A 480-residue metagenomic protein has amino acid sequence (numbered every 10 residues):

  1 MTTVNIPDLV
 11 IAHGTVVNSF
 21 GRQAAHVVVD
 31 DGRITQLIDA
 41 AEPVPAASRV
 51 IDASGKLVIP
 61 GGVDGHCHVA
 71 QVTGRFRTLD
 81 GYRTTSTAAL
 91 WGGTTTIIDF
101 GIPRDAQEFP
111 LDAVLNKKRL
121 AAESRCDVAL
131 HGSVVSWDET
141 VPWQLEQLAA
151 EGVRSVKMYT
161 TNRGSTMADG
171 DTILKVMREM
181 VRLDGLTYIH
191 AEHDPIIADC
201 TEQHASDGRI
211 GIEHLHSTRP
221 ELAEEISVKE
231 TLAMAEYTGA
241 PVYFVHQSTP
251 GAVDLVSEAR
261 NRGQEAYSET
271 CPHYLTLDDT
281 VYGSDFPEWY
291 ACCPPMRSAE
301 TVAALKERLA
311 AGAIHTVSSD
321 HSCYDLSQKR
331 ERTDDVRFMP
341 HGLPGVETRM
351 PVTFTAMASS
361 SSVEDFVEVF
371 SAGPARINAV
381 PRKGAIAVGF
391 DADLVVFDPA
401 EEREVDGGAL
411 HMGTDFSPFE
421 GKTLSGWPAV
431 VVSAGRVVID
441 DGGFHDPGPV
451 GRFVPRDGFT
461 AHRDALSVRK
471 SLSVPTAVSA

Functional and structural regions predicted by a protein language model:
M1-P60, A480: Histidine-rich, glycine-flanked metal-binding segment
G14, E331-D335, V388-V454: C-terminal cap of metal-dependent C-N hydrolases
G14, G32, G55, H66 (+15 more regions): Divalent metal-coordination and catalytic microenvironments
A53-E123, T140: Metal-associated gating/positioning segment near the N- to mid-region
R119-S133: A glycine-rich helix N-cap at a beta->alpha junction
T140-V317: Histidine/acidic residue-rich metal-binding segments in metalloenzymes
I210-G239, E288-W289, A310-A311, H315-V317 (+1 more regions): His/Asp/Glu-enriched, well-ordered alpha-helical/loop segment that forms or immediately abuts the divalent-metal
D441-A480: Intein/HINT protein-splicing elements and their conserved insertion hotspots or analogous self-processing inserts
